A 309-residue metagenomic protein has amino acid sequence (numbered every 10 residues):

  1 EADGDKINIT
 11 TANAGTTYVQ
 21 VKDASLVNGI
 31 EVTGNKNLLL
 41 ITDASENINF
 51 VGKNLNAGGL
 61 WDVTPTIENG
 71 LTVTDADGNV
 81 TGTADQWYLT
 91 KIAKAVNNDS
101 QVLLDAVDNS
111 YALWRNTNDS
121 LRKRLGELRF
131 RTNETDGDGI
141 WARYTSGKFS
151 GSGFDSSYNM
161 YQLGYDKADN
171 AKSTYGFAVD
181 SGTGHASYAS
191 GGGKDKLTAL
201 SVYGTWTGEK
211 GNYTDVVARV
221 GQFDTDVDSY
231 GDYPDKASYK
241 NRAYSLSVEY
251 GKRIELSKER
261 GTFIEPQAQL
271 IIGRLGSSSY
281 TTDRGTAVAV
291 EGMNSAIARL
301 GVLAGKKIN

Functional and structural regions predicted by a protein language model:
E1-L38, T42-A44, A298: Extracellular beta-strand/loop-rich repeat segments of large surface/secreted proteins
I9-A12, G29-V32, L39-D43, I67-T81 (+1 more regions): A general structural signal for short secondary-structure junctions and capping/turn motifs
I30-N47, S156-K172, A287-A296: Short secondary-structure subsegments characteristic of cysteine-rich extracellular domains
L39-I41, W141, I264-L270: Extended hydrophobic secondary-structure segments that form protein cores and membrane-embedded regions
E46, K53-N97: Low-complexity acidic/polar repeat-biased segments
K94-I264: Outer membrane beta-barrel translocator domains of Type V secretion systems
Y239-R253, E259-N309: Detector for outer-membrane/organellar transmembrane beta-barrel domains, recognizing the amphipathic beta-strand
